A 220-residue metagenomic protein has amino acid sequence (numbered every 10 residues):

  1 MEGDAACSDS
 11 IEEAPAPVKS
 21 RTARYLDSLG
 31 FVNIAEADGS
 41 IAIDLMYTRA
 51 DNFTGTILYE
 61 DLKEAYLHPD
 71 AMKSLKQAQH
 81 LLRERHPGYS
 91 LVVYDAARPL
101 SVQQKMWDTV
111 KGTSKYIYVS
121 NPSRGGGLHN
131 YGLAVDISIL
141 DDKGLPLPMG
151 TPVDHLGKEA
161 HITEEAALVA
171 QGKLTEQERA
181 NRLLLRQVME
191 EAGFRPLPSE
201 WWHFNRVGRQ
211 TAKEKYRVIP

Functional and structural regions predicted by a protein language model:
E2-A96, M106-T109, T113-S199, V207-P220: Extracytoplasmic cell-surface/polysaccharide-interacting catalytic and binding patches
P99: Segments that shape or occlude catalytic/ligand-binding pockets
V102: Short, well-ordered surface patches within globular domains
F204: Conserved metal-phosphate-binding beta-hairpin within the catalytic cores of diverse ATP-dependent phosphoryl-transfer
